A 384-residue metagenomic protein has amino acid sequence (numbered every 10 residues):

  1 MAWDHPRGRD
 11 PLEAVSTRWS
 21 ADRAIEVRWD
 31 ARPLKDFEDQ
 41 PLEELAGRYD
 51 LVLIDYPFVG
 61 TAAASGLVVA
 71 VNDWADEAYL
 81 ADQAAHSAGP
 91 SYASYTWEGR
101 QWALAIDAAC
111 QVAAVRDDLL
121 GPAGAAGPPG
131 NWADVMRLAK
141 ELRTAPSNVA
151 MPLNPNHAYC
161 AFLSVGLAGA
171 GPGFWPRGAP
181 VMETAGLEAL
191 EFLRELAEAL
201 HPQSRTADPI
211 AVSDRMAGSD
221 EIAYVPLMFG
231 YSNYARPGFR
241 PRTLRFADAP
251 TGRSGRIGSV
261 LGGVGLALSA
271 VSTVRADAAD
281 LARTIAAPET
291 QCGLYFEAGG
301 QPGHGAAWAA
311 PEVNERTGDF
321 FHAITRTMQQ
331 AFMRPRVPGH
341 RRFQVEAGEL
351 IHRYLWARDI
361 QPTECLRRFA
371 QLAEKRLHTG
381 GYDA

Functional and structural regions predicted by a protein language model:
M1-F58, K375-A384: Conserved N-terminal structural module of periplasmic/extracytoplasmic solute-binding proteins
P57-A63, P226-R242: A ligand-binding cleft/hinge motif common to bilobed small-molecule-binding domains
V59-V112: Hinge/lid segment of periplasmic solute-binding proteins
W102-L104, D134-P180: Extracytoplasmic/periplasmic solute-binding protein
P176-A207: Glycine-centered hinge/linker elements that transmit conformational signals in sensory and ligand-binding systems
P237-Q301: Extracytoplasmic/periplasmic substrate-recognition and gating elements
F296-E346, R353: Long, aromatic- and glycine/proline-rich binding clefts that accommodate carbohydrate-like moieties
M328-A384: Conserved C-terminal helix/tail region of periplasmic/extracytoplasmic solute-binding proteins
